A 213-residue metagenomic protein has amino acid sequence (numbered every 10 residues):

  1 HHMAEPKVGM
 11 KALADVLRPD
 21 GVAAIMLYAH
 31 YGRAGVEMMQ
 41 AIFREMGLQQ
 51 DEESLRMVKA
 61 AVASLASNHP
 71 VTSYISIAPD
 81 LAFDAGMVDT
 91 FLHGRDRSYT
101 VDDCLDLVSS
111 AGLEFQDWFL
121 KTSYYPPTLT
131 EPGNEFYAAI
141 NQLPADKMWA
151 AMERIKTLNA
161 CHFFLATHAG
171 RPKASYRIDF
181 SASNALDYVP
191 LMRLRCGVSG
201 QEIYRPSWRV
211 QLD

Functional and structural regions predicted by a protein language model:
H1-H2, V16: A short His-aromatic
H2, Y31-G35, Q116, Y124-T128 (+1 more regions): Short catalytic/ligand-binding loop motif for oxyanion handling, primarily in non-cytosolic enzymes, centered on
K7-D20: A short glycine-rich, Lys/Arg-flanked "PGG" loop and its adjoining helix->strand segment in the class I
V22-I75: Conserved class I S-adenosyl-L-methionine
E37-F43, S73-G94: Short, glycine-/aromatic-enriched active-site segment of Class I SAM-dependent methyltransferases
D96-F115: Short alpha-helix
L105, E114-L165: Polyanion-binding catalytic cores of nucleic-acid enzymes and NTP/SAM-utilizing transferases
Q142-D213: Acidic, low-complexity/disordered tracts enriched in E/D and polar residues
